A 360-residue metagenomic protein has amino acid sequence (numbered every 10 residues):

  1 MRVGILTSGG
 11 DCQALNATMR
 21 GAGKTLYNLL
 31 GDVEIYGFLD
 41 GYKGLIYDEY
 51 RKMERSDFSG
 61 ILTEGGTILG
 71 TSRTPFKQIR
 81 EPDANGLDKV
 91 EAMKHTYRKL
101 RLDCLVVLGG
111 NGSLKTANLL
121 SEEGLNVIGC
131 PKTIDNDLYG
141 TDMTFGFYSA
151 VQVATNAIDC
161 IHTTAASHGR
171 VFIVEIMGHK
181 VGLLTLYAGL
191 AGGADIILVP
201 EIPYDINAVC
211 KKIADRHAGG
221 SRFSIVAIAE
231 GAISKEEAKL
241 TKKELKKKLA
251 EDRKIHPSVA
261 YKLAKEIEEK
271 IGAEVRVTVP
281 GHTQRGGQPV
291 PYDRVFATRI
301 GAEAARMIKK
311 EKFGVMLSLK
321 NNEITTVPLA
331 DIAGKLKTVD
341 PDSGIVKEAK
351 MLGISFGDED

Functional and structural regions predicted by a protein language model:
M1-T7, T18-D103, G112, S234-K239 (+6 more regions): A cross-family phosphate/adenosyl-ligand binding-site feature
S8-D11, F38-K43, R73-T74, G110-G112 (+6 more regions): Short, ordered loop/turn segments at secondary-structure junctions
D11-A22, L45-I46, V90-E91, L102-N118 (+6 more regions): Short glycine/serine/threonine-rich phosphate/pyrophosphate-binding segments that cradle anionic phosphate groups
L29-L30, L120-T144, V151, L198-D205: Short, acidic/small-residue loops that bind anionic groups at enzyme active sites
E34-F38, G70-T71, V107-L108, I128-C130 (+5 more regions): General beta-strand structural signal in soluble alpha/beta enzymes
T96, V107-G109, K115-L119, F147-A166 (+1 more regions): Accessory alpha-helical/coil subdomains and C-terminal extensions that flank or cap enzyme catalytic cores
F296, I300-I308: Flexible loop/turn connectors
